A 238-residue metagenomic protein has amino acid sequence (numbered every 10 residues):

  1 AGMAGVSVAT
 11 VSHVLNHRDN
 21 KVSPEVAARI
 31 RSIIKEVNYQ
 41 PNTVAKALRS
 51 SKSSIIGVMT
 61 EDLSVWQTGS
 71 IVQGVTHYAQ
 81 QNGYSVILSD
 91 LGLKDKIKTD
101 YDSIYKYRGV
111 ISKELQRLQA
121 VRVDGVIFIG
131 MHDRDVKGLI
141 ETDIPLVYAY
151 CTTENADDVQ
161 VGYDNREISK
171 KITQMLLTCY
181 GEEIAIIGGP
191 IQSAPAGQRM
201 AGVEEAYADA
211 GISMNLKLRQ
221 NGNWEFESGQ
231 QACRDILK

Functional and structural regions predicted by a protein language model:
A1-S53: N-terminal helix-turn-helix DNA-binding module of bacterial transcription factors
I30, V75, V203: Aromatic/hydrophobic pocket-lining residues that form π-stacking "cages" and hydrophobic walls in ligand
S51-Q174, T178: Alpha-helical recognition/docking segments in bacterial nutrient-uptake and carbohydrate-utilization systems
W66-Q67, I191-R199: Glycine- and acidic-residue-enriched helix-capping/strand-helix junction motifs
A79-K106, I186, E204-Q230: Short beta-strand elements in bilobed, periplasmic/extracellular small-molecule ligand-binding domains
L118-G130, A185-G188, R219, I236-K238: Periplasmic-binding protein-like
V159-I186, A201-A208, F226-D235: Hydrophobic alpha-helical segments within soluble ligand-binding/sensing domains
